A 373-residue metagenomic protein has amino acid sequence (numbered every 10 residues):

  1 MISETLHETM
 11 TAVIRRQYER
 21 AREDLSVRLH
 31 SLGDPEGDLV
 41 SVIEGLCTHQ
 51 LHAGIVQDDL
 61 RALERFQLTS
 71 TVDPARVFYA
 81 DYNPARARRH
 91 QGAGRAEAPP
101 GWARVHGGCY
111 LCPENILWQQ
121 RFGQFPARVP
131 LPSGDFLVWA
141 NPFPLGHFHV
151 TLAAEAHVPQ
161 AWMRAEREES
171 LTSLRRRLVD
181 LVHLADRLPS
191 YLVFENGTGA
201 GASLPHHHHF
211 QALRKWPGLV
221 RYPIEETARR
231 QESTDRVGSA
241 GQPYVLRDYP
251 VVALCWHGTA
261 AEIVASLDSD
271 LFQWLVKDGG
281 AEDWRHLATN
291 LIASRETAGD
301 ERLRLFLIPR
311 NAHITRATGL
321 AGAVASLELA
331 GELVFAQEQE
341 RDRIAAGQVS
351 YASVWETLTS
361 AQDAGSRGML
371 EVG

Functional and structural regions predicted by a protein language model:
M1-R175, K215-W256, I263-G373: Active-site microenvironments that recognize anionic phosphate/pyrophosphate groups
R167-V193: Helical scaffold of the NTase/Pol beta-like nucleotidyltransferase catalytic core
L188-P205: Active-site nucleotide-donor binding segment shared across nucleotidyl transfer reactions
L204-P217: Histidine-centered catalytic micro-motifs
